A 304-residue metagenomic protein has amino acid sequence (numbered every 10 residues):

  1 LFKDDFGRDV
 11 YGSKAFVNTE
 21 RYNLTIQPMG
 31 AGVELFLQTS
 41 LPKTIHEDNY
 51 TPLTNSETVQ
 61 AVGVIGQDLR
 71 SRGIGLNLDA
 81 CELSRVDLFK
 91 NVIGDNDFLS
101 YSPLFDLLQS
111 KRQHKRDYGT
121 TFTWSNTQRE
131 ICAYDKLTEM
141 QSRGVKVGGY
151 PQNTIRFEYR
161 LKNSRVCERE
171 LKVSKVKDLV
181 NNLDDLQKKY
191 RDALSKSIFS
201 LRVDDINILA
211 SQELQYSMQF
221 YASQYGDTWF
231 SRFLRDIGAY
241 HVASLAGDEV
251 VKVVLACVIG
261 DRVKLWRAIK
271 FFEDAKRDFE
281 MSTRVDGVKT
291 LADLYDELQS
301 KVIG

Functional and structural regions predicted by a protein language model:
L1-I237, C257, E297-I303: Structured, helix-rich domain cores that form ligand/interaction pockets
G226-W229, A246-E249, D261: Short, solvent-exposed helix-helix connector turns and helix-capping sites enriched in acidic/polar residues
A239, A243-K252: Intrinsically disordered, low-complexity regulatory segments of nuclear transcription and chromatin proteins
V251-I259: Acidic, low-complexity, intrinsically disordered interaction modules
G260-D274: Major-groove recognition helix of helix-turn-helix-like DNA-binding domains
F272-S282: Short, basic alpha-helical nucleic acid-contact segments in DNA-binding proteins and DNA transaction factors
S282-G304: Intrinsically disordered, low-complexity basic tails/linkers immediately adjacent to helix-turn-helix/homeobox/MYB/SANT
